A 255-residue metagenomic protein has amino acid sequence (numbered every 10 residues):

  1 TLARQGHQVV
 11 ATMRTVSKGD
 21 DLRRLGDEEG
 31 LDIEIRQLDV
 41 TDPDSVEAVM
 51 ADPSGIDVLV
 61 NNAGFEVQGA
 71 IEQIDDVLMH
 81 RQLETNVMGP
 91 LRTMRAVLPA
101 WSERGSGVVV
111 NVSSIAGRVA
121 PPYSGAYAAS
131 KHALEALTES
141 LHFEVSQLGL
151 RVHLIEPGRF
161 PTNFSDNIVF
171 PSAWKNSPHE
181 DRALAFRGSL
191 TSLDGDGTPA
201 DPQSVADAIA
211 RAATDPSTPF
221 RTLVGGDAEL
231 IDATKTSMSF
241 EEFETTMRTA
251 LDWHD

Functional and structural regions predicted by a protein language model:
T1-V10: Canonical Rossmann dinucleotide-binding motif of NAD(H)/NADP(H)-dependent dehydrogenases/reductases, specifically
Q37-A48, D76-V77: The beta1-alpha1 cofactor-binding region of Rossmann-like NAD(H)/NADP(H)-dependent oxidoreductases
A70-I71, L78-H80: Substrate-binding pocket helix/loop in short-chain dehydrogenase/reductase
E72, V119-A126: Active-site loop immediately N-terminal to the catalytic Tyr-X3-Lys motif of short-chain dehydrogenase/reductase
M94, S130: Active-site helix of classical SDR
S114: Residue(s) in the substrate-gating loop at a strand-loop-helix junction that position the organic substrate next
Q147-P219: SDR active-site lid
